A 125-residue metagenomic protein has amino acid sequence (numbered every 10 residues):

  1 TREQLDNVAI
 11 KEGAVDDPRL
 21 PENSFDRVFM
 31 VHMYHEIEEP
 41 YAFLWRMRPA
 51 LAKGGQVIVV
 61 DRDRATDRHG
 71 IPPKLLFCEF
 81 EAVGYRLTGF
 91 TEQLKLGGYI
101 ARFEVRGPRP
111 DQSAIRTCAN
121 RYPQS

Functional and structural regions predicted by a protein language model:
T1-D6, K53-G54, Y85: Short helix-capping segments at alpha-helix termini
E3-D16: Conserved SAM-binding strand-loop segment of SAM-dependent methyltransferases
D16-V28: A short acidic, Gly/Pro-enriched loop at the edge of an enzyme's catalytic core that lines a small-molecule cofactor
D26-Y41: A short SAM/SAH-binding and catalytic strip from SAM-dependent methyltransferases
Y41-Q56: A short glycine-rich, Lys/Arg-flanked "PGG" loop and its adjoining helix->strand segment in the class I
G54-T66: Conserved beta-strand signature within the Rossmann-like core of class I S-adenosyl-L-methionine
D63-L75: Acceptor-substrate binding/catalytic loop of class I
F77, V83, L87-S125: Core SAM-dependent methyltransferase catalytic element
